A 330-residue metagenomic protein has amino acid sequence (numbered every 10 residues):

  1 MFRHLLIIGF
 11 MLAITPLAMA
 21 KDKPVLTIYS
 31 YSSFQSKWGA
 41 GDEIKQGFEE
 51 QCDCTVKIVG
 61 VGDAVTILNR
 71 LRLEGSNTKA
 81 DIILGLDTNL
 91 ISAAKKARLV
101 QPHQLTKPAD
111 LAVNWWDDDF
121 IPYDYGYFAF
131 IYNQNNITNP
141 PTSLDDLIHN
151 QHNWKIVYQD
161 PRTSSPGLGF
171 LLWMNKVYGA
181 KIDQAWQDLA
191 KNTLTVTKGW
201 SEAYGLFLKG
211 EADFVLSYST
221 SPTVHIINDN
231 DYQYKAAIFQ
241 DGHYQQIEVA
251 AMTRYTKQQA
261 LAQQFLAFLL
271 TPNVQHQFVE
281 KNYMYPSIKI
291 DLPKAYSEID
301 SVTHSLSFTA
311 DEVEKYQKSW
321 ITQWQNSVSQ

Functional and structural regions predicted by a protein language model:
K23-G41, G62-T66, T78-A212: Extracytoplasmic ligand-binding site segments that recognize negatively charged/polar headgroups
D42-I58: Short alpha-helix C-terminal cap/hinge motif
N89-A93, L208, A212-Q233, N282: A ligand-binding cleft/hinge motif common to bilobed small-molecule-binding domains
Q101-K107, D118-P122, D145-I148, F214 (+2 more regions): Short beta-strand->loop
V113, G126, W186-A190, V196-T197 (+2 more regions): Periplasmic-binding protein-like
A129-N136, N175, Q246-Q258, Q277-F278: A bilobed periplasmic-binding-protein/Venus flytrap-type ligand-binding module shared by bacterial periplasmic
T253-F308: Mature extracytoplasmic/periplasmic domains
A295-Q330: Extracellular/periplasmic bilobal clamshell ligand-binding domains
